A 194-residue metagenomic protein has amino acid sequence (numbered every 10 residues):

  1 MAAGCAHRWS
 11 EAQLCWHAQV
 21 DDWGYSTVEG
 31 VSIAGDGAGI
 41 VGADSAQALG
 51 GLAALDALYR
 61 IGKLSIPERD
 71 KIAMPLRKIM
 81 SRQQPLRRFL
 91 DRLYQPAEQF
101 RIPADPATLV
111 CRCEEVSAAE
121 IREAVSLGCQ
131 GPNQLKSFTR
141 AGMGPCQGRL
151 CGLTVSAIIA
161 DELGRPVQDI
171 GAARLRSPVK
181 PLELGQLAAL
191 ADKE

Functional and structural regions predicted by a protein language model:
M1-A141, P145, R149-E194: Residues forming the flavin
